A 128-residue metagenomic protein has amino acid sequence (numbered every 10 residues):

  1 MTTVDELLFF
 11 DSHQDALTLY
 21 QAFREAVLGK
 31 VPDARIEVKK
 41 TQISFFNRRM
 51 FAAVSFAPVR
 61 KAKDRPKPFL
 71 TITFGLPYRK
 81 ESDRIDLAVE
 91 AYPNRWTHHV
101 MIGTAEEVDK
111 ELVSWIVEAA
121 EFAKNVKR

Functional and structural regions predicted by a protein language model:
M1-A26, V31-V38, Q42: Charge-rich, low-complexity N-terminal segments
L17-T18, L28, A53, T104 (+1 more regions): Amphipathic alpha-helical interaction segments
L19, F23, M50, L112-W115: Amphipathic alpha-helical interface surfaces
P32, P77, K124: Residue-level marker of positions within ordered structural domains that often coincide with functionally constrained
E37-T97: Short, conserved beta-strand/beta-arch hydrophobic-aromatic motifs that form part of recognition grooves or interface
A91-R128: Well-ordered alpha/beta subsegment
